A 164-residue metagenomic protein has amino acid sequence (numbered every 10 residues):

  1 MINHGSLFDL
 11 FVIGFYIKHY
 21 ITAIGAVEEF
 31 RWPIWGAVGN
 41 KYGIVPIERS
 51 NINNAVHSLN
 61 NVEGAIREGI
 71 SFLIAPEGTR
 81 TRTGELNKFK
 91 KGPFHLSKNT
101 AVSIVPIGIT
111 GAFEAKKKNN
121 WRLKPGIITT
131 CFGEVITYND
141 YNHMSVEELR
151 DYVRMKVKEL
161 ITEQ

Functional and structural regions predicted by a protein language model:
M1-I52: Catalytic core of membrane glycerolipid acyltransferases/transacylases, capturing the structured, soluble-facing
V56-Q164: Non-catalytic C-terminal accessory region of glycerolipid acyltransferases and related lyso-lipid remodeling enzymes
